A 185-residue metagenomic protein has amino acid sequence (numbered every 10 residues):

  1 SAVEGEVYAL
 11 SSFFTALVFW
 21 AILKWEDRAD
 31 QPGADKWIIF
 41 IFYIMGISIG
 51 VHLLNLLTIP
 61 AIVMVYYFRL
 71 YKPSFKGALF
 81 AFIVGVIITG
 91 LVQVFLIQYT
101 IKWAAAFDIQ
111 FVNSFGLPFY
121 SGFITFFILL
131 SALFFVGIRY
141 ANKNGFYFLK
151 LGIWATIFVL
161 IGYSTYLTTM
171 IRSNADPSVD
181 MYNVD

Functional and structural regions predicted by a protein language model:
S1-L17, D35, V51, L57 (+2 more regions): Multi-pass, polyprenyl lipid-linked donor-dependent membrane glycosyltransferases
S1-S12, A21, M45-L53, V94-G116: Aromatic- and kink-enriched transmembrane "portal" helix at the membrane-lumen/periplasm boundary that abuts
Y8, W37-Y43, A78, A155: Hydrophobic alpha-helical transmembrane segments of integral membrane proteins, especially multi-pass transporters
V18-W37, M45, M64-F75: Membrane-interface transmembrane helices that cradle and orient dolichyl/undecaprenyl
E26-D27, T58-V86, G90-A155: Perimembrane helix-loop-helix junctions
A34, I41-A61, G85: Extended, compositionally biased non-globular segments that define protein topology
G46-I47, G85-V94, L160-S164: Aromatic-anchored segments of alpha-helical transmembrane domains
W154-D185: Aromatic-rich transmembrane-lumenal/periplasmic boundary elements in polytopic membrane proteins
